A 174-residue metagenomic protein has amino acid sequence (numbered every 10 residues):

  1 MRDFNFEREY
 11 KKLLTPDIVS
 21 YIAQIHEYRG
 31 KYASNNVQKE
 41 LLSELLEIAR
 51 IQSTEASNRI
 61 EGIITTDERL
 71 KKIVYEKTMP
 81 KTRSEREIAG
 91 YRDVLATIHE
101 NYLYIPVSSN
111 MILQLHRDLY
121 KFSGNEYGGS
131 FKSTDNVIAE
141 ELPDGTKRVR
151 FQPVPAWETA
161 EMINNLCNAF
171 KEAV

Functional and structural regions predicted by a protein language model:
M1-V174: FIC/Doc superfamily catalytic core
